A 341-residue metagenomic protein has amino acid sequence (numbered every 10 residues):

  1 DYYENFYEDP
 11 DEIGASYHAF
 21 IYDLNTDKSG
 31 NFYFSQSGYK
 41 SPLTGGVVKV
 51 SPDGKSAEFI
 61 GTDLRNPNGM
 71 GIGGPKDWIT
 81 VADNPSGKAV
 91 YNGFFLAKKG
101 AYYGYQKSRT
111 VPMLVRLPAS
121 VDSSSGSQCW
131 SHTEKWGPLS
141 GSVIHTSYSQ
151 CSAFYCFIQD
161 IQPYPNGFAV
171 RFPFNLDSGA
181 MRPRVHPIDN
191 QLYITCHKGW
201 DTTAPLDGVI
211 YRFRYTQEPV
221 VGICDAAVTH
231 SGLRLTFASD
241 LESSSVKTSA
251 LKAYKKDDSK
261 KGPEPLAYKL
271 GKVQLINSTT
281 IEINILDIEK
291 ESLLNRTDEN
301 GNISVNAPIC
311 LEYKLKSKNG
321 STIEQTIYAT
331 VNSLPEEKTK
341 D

Functional and structural regions predicted by a protein language model:
D1-R234, S243, K272-L275, T279: Beta-propeller domains with acidic blade repeats across secreted/periplasmic ectodomains and cytosolic WD/CNH propellers
G38, D160, K198, S239-L241 (+3 more regions): A mature extracytoplasmic/lumenal domain signature
G137, D240-K247, E289-L294, N302-V305: A short beta-turn/strand-edge loop motif at beta-sheet boundaries
R182-P183, E282-L286, R296-E299: Exposed aromatic-hydrophobic patches
Q217-G222, C310-D341: Acidic, Ser/Thr/Gly/Pro-rich low-complexity segments and short DxT(G/T)-type signature motifs
R234-Q274, L311-N319, T326-A329: Short, surface-exposed alpha-helix to beta-strand junction/turn motifs within ectodomains of secreted and cell-envelope
N277-I283, E289-K290: Aromatic sugar-binding surface patches on proteins that engage polysaccharides or sugar-phosphate polymers
N295-N302, I309, L315: Cytosolic C-terminal regulatory domains/tails of membrane transporters and channels
